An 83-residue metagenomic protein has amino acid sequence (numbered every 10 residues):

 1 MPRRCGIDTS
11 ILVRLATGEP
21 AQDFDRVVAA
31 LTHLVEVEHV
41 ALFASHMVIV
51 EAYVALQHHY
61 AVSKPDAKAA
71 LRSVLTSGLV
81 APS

Functional and structural regions predicted by a protein language model:
M1-A44, H59-D66: Short, well-structured N-terminal submotif of metal-dependent ribonuclease cores
L12-V13, I49-E51: Short, catalytically relevant binding-site loops at active-site mouths
E19, F43-V48, A69-S83: Acidic catalytic patch
Y53-Q57, R72-L75: Amphipathic alpha-helical segments within well-ordered protein domains
